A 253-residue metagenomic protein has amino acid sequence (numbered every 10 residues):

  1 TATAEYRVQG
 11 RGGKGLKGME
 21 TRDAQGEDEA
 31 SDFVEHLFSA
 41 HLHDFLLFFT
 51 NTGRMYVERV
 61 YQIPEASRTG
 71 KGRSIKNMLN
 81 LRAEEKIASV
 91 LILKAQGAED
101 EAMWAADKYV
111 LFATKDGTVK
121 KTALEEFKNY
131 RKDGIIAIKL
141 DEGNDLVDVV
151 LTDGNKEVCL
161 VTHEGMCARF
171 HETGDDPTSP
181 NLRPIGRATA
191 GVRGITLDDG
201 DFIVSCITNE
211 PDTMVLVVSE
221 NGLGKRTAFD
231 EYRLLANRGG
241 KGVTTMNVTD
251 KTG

Functional and structural regions predicted by a protein language model:
T1-G253: Short, structured "edge-of-domain" segments at secondary-structure transitions
